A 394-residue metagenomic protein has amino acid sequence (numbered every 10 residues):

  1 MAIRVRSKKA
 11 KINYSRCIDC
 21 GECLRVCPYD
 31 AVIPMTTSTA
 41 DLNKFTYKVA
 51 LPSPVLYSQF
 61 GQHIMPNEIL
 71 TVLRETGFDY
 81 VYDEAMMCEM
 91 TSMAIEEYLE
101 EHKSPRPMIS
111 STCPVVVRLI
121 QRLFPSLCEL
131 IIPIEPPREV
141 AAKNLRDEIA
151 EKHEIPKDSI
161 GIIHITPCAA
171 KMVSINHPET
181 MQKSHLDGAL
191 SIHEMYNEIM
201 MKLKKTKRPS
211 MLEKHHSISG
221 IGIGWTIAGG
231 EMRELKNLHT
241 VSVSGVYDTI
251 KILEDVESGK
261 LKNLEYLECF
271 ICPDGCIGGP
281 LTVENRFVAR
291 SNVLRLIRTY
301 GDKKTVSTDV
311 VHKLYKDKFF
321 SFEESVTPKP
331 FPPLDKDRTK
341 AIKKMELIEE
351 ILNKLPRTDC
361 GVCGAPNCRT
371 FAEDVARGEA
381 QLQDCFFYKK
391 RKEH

Functional and structural regions predicted by a protein language model:
M1-D30, I120-P125, L130-I134: Helix-enriched interaction subdomains in cytosolic or periplasmic regions, typified by TIR/SEFIR signaling/NADase cores
P28-V362, P366-H394: Iron-sulfur-associated redox domains of electron-transfer enzymes in respiratory and anaerobic energy metabolism
